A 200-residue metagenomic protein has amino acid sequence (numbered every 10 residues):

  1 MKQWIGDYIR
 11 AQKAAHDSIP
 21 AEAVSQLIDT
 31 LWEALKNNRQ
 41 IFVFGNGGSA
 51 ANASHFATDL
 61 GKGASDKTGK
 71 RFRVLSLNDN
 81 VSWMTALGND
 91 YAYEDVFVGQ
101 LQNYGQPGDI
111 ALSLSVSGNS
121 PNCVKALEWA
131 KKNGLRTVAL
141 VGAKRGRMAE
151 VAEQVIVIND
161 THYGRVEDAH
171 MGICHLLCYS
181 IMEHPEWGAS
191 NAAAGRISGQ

Functional and structural regions predicted by a protein language model:
M1-I19: Generic N-terminal amphipathic, Lys/Arg-enriched alpha-helix
I19-N37: A short, well-structured juxtamembrane/interface segment
E33-G105: Glycine-rich, small/polar surface segments that engage phosphate groups of diverse ligands
N38, G108, G134-L135: Glycine-centered short loops/turns at secondary-structure junctions
S49-S54, N119-A126, M148: Short glycine/serine/threonine-rich phosphate/pyrophosphate-binding segments that cradle anionic phosphate groups
N103, G164-Q200: A charged, well-structured terminal subsegment
L140-A152: Short, glycine/polar-rich helix-capping loops at beta-to-alpha or helix-loop-helix junctions that flank or form
